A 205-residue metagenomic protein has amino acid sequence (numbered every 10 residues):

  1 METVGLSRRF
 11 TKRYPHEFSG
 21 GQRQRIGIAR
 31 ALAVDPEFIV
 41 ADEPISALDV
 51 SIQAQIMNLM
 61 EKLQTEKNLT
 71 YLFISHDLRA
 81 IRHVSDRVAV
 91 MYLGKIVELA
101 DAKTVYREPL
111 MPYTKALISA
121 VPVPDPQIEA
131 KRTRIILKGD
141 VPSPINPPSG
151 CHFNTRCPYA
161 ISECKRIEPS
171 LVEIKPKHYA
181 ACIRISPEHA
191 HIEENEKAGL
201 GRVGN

Functional and structural regions predicted by a protein language model:
M1-R9, I118-S119: Conserved ABC ATPase "signature" region
K12-Y14, R132: Interfacial catalytic loop of ABC nucleotide-binding domains
Y14-F18, Q22: Conserved ABC ATPase signature
A33-E37: A short, proline-enriched helix->beta-strand linker immediately N-terminal to the Walker B motif in ABC-type P-loop
V40, P44, L48, I52-A130: P-loop NTP-binding/switch modules centered on Walker-like glycine-rich loops
D101-G204: Charged, flexible cofactor/metal-binding loops and thiol motifs
